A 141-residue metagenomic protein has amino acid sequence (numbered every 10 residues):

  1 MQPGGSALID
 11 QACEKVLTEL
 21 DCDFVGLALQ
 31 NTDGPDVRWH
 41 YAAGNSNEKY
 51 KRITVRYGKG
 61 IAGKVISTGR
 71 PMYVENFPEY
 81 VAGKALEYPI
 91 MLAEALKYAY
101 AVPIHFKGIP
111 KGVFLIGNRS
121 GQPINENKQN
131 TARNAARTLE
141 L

Functional and structural regions predicted by a protein language model:
G4-L27: Amphipathic alpha-helical coiled-coil segments that mediate homodimerization and allosteric signal transmission
G5-I9, N118-L141: Juxtadomain coupling helices with adjacent low-complexity linkers
F24, Y88, A101, V113: Short hydrophobic/aromatic beta-strand element in the GNAT-like acyltransferase core that lines or flanks the acyl-donor
L27-K49: GAF sensory/regulatory domain recognition with acknowledged cross-activation on helical regulatory dimers
N47-A82: Regulatory sensory and allosteric helical modules in signal-transduction proteins and certain transcription factors
E79-L96: Signal-transducing coupling segments at domain and membrane junctions
Y98-H105: A short, aliphatic-rich beta-strand micro-motif
H105-N118: Sensory-domain boundary capping and coupling elements
